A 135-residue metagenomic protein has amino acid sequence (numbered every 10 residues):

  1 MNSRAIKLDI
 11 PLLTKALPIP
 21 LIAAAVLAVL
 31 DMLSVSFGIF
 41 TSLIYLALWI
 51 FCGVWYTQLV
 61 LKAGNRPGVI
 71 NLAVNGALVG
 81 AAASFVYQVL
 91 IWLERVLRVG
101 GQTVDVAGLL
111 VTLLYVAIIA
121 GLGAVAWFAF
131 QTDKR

Functional and structural regions predicted by a protein language model:
M1-R135: Juxtamembrane/disordered regions of integral membrane proteins
